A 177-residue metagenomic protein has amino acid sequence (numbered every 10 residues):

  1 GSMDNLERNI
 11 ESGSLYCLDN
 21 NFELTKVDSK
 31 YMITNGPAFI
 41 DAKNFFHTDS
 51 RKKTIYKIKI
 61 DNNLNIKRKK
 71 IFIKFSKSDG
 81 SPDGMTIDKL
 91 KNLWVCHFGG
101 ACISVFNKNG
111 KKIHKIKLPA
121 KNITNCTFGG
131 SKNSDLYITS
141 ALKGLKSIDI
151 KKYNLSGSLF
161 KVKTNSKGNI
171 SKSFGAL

Functional and structural regions predicted by a protein language model:
G1-E7, F45-K52, L93-F98, D135-G144: Conserved beta-strand positions in repeat-built beta-propeller and related beta-rich domains
N9-L15, L24-F45, F75-N92, A120-S134 (+1 more regions): Beta-rich, blade/repeat-based domains predominating in secreted/periplasmic proteins but also intracellular
G13-Y16, T54-Y56, C102-S104, S158-F160: A short loop-to-beta-strand structural motif that recurs across blades of beta-propeller domains
L18-N20, F72, S104-H114, N122 (+2 more regions): Flexible "stalk/tail and boundary" regions
F22-S29, R68-F75, K111-I116: A short beta-strand motif characteristic of beta-propeller blades
K53-K57, K69, I73-K111: Loop/turn-rich, solvent-exposed surfaces of beta-rich toroidal or solenoidal domains
I58-N65, K163-N169: Short loop/turn segments immediately following beta-strands, especially the blade-tip and inter-blade linker loops
T127-L177: Blade-level signature of beta-propeller repeat domains, shared across WD40, Kelch, NHL, RCC1 and BNR/Asp-box propellers
